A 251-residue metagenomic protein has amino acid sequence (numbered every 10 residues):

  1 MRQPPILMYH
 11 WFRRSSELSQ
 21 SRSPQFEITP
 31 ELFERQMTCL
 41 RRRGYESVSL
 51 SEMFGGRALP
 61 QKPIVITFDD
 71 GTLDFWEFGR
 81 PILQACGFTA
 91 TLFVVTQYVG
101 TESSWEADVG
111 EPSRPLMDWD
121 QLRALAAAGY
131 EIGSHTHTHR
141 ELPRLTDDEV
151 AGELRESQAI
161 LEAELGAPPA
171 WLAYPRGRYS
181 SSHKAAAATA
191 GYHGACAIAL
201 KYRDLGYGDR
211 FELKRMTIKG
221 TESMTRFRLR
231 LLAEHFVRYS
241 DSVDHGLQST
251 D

Functional and structural regions predicted by a protein language model:
M1-T67, D74, R144-D251: C-terminal active-site subregion of NodB/CE4 polysaccharide deacetylases
H10, H135, H139: Histidine-centered divalent metal-coordination motifs
R41-R42, P81-F88, P115-S134, A188 (+1 more regions): Acidic (Asp/Glu)-rich catalytic clusters
D70-T72, V109-L116: Active-site glycine- and acidic-residue-rich loops that bind and position anionic ligands or nucleotide-like cofactors
T72-L73, T138: Short, glycine/acidic-enriched loop or turn micro-motifs at the edges of active sites
G87-V109: A short, conserved beta-to-alpha structural element at the edge of catalytic cores that scaffolds binding
E102-S113, H139-D147: Surface-exposed cleft-lining segments at the edges of enzyme active sites
